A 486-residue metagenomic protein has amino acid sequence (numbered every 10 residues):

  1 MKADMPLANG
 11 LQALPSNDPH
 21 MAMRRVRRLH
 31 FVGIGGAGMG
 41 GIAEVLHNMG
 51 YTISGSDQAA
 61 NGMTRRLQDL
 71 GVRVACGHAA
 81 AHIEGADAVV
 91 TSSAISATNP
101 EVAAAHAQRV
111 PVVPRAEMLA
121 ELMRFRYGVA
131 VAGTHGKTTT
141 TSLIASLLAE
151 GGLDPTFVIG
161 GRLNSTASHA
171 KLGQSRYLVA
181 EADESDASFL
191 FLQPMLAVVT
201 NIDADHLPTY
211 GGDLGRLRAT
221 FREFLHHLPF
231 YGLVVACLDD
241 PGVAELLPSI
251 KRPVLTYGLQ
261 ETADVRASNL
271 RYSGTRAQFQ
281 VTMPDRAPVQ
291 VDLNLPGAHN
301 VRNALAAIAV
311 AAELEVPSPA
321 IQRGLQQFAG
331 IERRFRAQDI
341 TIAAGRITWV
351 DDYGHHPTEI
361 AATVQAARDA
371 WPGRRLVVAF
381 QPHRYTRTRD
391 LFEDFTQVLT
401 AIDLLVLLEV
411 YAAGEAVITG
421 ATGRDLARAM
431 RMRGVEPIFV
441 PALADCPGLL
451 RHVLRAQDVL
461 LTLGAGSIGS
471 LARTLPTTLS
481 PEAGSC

Functional and structural regions predicted by a protein language model:
M1-M118, L233, P241, R266 (+4 more regions): N-terminal leader/targeting and accessory segments in enzymes
L14, P19-H30, G38, V45-M49 (+5 more regions): Nucleotide phosphate-binding/pyrophosphate-handling subdomain across enzymes that bind or process nucleotide phosphates
R28-F31, V89, V129, P155 (+3 more regions): Conserved hydrophobic helix-helix packing surfaces used for dimerization/oligomerization
V45-N48, Q68, H82, S93-L238 (+3 more regions): Phosphate-binding loop of NTP-binding sites
Y51-Q58, V234-L238, V377-F380, A401-A412: Short internal beta-strands
S56-D57, A75-H78, V113-A120, V158-G161 (+5 more regions): Beta-strand->loop->alpha-helix junctions that form or flank phosphate-binding loops in nucleotide-handling enzymes
E101-V110, H226-G232, K251-P253, A362-W371 (+1 more regions): P-loop/Walker A phosphate-binding loop and immediately adjacent motor/lid segment at beta-alpha junctions
R266, T396-A456: C-terminal helical cap/extension that packs against the catalytic core of soluble nucleotide-cofactor enzymes
